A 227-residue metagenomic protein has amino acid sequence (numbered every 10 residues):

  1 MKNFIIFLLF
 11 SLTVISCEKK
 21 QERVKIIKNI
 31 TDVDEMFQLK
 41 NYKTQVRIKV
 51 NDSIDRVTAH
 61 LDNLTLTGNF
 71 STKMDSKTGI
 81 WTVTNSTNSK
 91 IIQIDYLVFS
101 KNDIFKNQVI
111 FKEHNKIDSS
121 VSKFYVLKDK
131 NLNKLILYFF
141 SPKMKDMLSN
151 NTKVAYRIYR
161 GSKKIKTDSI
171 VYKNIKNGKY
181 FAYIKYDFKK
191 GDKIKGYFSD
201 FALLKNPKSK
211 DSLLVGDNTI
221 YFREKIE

Functional and structural regions predicted by a protein language model:
M1-F4, K19: Positively charged n-region of N-terminal signal peptides that target proteins for export
F4-T13: Sec-dependent N-terminal signal peptides
S16-I226: Glycine/tyrosine- and acidic-biased, solvent-exposed loop/turn segments at the edges of beta-strands
